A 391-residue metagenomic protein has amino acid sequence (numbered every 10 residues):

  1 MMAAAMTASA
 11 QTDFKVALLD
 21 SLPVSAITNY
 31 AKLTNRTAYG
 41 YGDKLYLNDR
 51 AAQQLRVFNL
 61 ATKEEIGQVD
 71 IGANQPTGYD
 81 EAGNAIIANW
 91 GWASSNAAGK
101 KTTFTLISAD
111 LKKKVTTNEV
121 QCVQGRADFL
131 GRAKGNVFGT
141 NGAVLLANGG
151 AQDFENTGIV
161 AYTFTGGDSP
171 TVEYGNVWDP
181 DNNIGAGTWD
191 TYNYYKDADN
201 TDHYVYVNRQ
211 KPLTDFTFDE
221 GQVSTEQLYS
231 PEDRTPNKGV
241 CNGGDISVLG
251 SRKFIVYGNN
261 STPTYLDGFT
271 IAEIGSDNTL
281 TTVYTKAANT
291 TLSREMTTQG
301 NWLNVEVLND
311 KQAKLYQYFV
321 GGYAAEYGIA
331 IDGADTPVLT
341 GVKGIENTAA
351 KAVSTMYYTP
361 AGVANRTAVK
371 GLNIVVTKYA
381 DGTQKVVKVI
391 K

Functional and structural regions predicted by a protein language model:
Q11-A31: A short helix->beta-strand "capping" segment at the edge of beta-propeller domains
V24-Q53: Beta-strand-rich domains and repeat architectures in extracellular enzymes and scaffolds, especially beta-propellers
N29-A38, D70-N84, A88-W90, E119-T140 (+3 more regions): Repeated scaffold domains used in trafficking and secretory/extracellular systems, primarily beta-propellers
A51-Q54, G91-A98, G150-E155, Q210-L213 (+2 more regions): Short glycine/acidic-enriched loop and turn motifs that connect beta-strands
S230-K286: Loop/turn-rich, solvent-exposed surfaces of beta-rich toroidal or solenoidal domains
L292-V338: Blade-level signature of beta-propeller repeat domains, shared across WD40, Kelch, NHL, RCC1 and BNR/Asp-box propellers
I329-V363: Residue-level detector of functionally pivotal "anchor" positions at catalytic/ligand-binding pockets or at interdomain
I374-K391: C-terminal tail/sorting-segment detector
